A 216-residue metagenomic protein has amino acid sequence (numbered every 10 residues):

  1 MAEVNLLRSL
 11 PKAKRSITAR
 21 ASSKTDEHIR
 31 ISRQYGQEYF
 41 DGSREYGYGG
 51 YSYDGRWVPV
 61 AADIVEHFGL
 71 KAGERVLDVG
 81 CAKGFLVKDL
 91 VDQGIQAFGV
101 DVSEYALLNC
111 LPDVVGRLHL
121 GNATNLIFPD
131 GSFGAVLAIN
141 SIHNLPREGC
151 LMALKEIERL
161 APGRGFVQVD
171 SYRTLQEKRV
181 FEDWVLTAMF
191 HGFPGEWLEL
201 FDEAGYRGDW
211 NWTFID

Functional and structural regions predicted by a protein language model:
M1-F68, R75-I127, L145-M152, E156 (+2 more regions): Class I (Rossmann-like) S-adenosyl-L-methionine-dependent methyltransferase catalytic domain, capturing the SAM-binding
P129-G131: Glycine-rich phosphate-binding loop signature in dinucleotide/nucleotide-binding domains
L137: A conserved beta-strand element that flanks and buttresses the S-adenosyl-L-methionine
S141: Hydrophobic adenine-recognition pocket in adenosine-nucleotide-binding enzymes
